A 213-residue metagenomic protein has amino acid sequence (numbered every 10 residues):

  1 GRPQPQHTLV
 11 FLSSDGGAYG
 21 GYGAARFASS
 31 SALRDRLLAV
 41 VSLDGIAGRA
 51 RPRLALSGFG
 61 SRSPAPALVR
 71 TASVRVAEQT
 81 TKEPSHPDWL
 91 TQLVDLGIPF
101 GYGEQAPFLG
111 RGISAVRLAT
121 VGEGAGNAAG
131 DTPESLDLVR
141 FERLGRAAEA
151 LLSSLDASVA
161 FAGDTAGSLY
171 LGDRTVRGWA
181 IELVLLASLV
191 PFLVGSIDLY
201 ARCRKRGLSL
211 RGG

Functional and structural regions predicted by a protein language model:
G1-G167: Soluble extramembrane regions of membrane proteins in the secretory/endomembrane system
I98-P107, T175-L186: Short, charged low-complexity intrinsically disordered segments located at boundaries of structured domains
A162-I181: Membrane interfacial helix motifs at helix-loop boundaries and amphipathic/re-entrant anchors
G178-G213: Alpha-helical transmembrane segments of integral membrane proteins
